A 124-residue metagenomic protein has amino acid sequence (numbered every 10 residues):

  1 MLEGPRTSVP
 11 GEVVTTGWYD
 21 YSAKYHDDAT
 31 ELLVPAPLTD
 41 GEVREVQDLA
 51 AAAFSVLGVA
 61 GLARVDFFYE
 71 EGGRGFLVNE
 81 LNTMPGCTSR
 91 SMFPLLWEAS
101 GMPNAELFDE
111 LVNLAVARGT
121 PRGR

Functional and structural regions predicted by a protein language model:
M1, F54-C87, W97: Conserved metal-phosphate-binding beta-hairpin within the catalytic cores of diverse ATP-dependent phosphoryl-transfer
M1-A23, V65, F76-N82, S91: Beta-strand scaffold of nucleotide-dependent catalytic cores
P5, G41, E45, E106: Conserved active-site and cofactor/substrate-binding residues in soluble primary-metabolism enzymes
G11, A23, L32-P37, M102-L107: Glycine-rich loops and low-complexity Gly/Arg-rich segments that provide flexible linkers or classic glycine-based
D27-E71, G119, G123: A long amphipathic alpha-helix within ATP-dependent nucleotide-binding catalytic cores
G75-R124: C-terminal active-site "lid" helix and adjoining low-complexity regulatory extension at the edge of ATP-using catalytic
